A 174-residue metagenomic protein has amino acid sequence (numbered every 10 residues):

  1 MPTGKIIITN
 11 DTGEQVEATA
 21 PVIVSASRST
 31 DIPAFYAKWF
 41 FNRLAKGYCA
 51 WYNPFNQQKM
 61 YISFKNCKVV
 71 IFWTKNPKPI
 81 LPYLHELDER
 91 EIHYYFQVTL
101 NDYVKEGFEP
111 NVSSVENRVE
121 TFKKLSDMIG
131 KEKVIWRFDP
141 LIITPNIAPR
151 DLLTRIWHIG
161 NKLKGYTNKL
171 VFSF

Functional and structural regions predicted by a protein language model:
M1-F108, V115, E120-K131: Conserved Radical SAM active-site core
L81-L84, G107-P110, T144-L152: A short acidic (Asp/Glu
N117-F174: Conserved C-terminal portion of the radical SAM core fold that forms the substrate/S-adenosylmethionine-binding
